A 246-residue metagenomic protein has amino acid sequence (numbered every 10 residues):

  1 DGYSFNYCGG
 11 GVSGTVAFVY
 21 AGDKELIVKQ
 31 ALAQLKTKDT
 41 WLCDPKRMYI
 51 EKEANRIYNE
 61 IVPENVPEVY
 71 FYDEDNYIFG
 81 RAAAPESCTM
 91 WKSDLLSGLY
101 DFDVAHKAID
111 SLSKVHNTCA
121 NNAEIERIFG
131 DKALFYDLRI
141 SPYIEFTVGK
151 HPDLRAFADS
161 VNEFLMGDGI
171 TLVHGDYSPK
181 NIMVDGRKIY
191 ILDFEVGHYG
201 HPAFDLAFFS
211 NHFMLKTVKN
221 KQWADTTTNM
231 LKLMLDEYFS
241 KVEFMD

Functional and structural regions predicted by a protein language model:
D1-F5: Juxta-kinase regulatory segment immediately upstream of eukaryotic protein kinase catalytic domains
N6-A21, L26-V28, S160-F204: Active-site acidic catalytic loop and adjacent metal/ATP-binding pocket of ATP-dependent phosphoryl transfer enzymes
C8, F18-A123: ATP-binding pocket architecture of kinase catalytic cores
A31, A83-A84, F194, F209-H212: Generic beta-structure capping elements
L35, C88, I182, Y199-H201 (+1 more regions): Conserved protein kinase catalytic core
E53, F204-E243: Active-site activation/catalytic loop segments of kinase-like enzymes and analogous catalytic loops in related
A82, K114-F164: Active-site catalytic-loop/activation-segment of kinase and kinase-like phosphoryl-transfer enzymes
P142-Y143, E243-D246: Helical subdomain adjoining the active site within ATP-dependent kinase catalytic cores
